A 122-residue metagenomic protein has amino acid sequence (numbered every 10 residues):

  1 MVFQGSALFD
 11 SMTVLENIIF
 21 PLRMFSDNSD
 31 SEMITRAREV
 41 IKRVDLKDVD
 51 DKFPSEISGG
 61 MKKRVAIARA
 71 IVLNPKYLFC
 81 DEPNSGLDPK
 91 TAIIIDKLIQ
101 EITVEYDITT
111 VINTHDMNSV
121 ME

Functional and structural regions predicted by a protein language model:
D30-D48: Conserved ABC ATPase "signature" region
F53-I57, M61: Conserved ABC ATPase signature
V72-K76: A short, proline-enriched helix->beta-strand linker immediately N-terminal to the Walker B motif in ABC-type P-loop
L78-D81: Catalytic Walker B motif of ABC-type/P-loop ATPase nucleotide-binding domains
P89-T91: Helix N-cap at the start of a conserved alpha-helix in ABC-type nucleotide-binding domains
T114-H115: H-loop/switch region of ABC-family ATPase nucleotide-binding domains
